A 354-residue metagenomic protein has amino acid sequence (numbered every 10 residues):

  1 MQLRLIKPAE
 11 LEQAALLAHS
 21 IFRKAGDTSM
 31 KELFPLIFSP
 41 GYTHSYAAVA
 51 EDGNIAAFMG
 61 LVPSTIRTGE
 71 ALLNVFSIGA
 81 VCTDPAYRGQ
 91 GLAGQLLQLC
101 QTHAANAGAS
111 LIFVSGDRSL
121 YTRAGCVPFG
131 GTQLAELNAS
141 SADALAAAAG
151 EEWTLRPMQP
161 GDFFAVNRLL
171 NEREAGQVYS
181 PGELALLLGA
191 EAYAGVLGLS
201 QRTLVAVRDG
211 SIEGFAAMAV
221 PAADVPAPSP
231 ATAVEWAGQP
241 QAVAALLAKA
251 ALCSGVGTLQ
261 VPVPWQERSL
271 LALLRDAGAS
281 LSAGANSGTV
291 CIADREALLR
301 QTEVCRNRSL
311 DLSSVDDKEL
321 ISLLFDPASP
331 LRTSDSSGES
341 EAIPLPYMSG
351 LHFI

Functional and structural regions predicted by a protein language model:
M1-P63, E70-S77, D143-A185, A231 (+1 more regions): Short amphipathic alpha-helix that is part of the acyltransferase structural core
P63-T65, V220-P221: A short acidic/small-residue loop/turn micro-motif
I66, S115, V127-L145, G284-C291: Conserved catalytic-core motifs of GNAT/GCN5-like acyltransferases
D84-T102, N106-S110, G116, V225-S282: Acyl-donor binding region in acyl/amide transferases
Y121-T122, C126, L274: Conserved active-site tyrosine of GNAT-family acetyltransferases
G131-Q241, K249: Amide-forming acyltransferase catalytic core, primarily the GNAT-like/NAT-type and related acyltransferase folds
A272-I354: C-terminal functional modules
